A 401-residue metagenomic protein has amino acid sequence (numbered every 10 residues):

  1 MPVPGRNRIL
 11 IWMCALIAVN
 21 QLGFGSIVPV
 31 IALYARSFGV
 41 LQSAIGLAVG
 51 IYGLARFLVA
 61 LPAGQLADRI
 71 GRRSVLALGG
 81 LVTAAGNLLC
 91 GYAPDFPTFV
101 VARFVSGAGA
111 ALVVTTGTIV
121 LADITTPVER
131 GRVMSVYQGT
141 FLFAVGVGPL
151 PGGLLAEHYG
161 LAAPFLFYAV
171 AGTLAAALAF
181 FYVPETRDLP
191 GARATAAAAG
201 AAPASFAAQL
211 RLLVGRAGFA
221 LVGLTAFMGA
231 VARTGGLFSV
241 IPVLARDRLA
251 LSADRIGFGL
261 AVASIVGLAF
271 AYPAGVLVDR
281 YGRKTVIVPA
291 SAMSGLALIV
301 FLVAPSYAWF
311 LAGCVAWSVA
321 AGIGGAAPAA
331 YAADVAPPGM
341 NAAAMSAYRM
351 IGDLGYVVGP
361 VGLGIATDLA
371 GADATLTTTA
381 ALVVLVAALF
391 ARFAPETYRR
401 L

Functional and structural regions predicted by a protein language model:
M1-N7, E185-V222: Juxtamembrane intracellular "pre-TM" segments in multi-pass secondary transporters
V30-Q42, S239-D254: Short amphipathic helix-loop junctions that connect adjacent transmembrane helices in Major Facilitator Superfamily/SLC
G39, G71, Y92-T98, A250 (+2 more regions): Helix-breaking motifs and short loop linkers at transmembrane-helix boundaries and internal kinks in secondary membrane
G53-L61, V145-G146, S264-Y272, Y356-V357: Residue-level signature of mid-helix packing/kink "hotspots" within the transmembrane helices of 12-pass Major
A60-G71, A271-G282, T367: Helix-to-loop junctions at the C-terminal end of transmembrane segments in multipass secondary transporters
S74-L88, T285-V300: Structural signature of the two symmetry-related core transmembrane helices
G86, P97-V105, A308-A316: Paired small-residue
A102-F141: Cytoplasmic helix-loop-helix junction between adjacent transmembrane helices in 12-TM secondary transporters
